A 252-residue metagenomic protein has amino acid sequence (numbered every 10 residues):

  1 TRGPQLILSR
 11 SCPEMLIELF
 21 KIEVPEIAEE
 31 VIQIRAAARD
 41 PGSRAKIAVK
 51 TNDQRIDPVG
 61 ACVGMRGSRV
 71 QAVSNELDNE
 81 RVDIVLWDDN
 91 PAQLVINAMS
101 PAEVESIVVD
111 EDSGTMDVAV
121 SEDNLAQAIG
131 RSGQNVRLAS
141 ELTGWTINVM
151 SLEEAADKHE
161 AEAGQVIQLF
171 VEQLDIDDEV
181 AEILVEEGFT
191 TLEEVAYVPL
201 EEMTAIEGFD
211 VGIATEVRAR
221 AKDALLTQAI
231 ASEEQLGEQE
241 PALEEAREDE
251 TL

Functional and structural regions predicted by a protein language model:
T1-L252: RNA-contacting regions in translation and RNA-metabolism proteins, encompassing KH/S1 modules where present
